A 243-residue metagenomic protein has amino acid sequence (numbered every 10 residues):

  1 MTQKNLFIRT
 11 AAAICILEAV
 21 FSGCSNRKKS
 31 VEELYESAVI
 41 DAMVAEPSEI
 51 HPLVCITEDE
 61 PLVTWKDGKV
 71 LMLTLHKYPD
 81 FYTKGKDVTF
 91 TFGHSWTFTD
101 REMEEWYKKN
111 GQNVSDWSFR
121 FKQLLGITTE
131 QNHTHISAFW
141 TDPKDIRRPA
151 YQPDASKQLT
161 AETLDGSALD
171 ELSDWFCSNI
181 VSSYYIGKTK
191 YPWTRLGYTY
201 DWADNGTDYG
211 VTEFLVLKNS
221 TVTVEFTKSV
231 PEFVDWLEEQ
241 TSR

Functional and structural regions predicted by a protein language model:
T2-A11: Bacterial N-terminal signal peptides that target proteins for export
F21-G23: C-terminal motif of bacterial Sec signal peptides marking the signal peptidase cleavage site
R27-W96: ADP-ribose/NAD+-binding catalytic cleft of ART/PARP-like enzymes
K29, K122-R243: Conserved NAD+-utilizing ADP-ribose enzyme module
H76-P79, W96-E102, L125-T128, W140-D145: Short, flexible loop/turn elements at secondary-structure junctions
K77-V88, E104, I146-P149, V222-T223: Short, surface-exposed beta-strand/loop "edge" segments at domain boundaries and coil↔beta transitions
R101-S118: Short active-site loop/helix that positions an aromatic residue
